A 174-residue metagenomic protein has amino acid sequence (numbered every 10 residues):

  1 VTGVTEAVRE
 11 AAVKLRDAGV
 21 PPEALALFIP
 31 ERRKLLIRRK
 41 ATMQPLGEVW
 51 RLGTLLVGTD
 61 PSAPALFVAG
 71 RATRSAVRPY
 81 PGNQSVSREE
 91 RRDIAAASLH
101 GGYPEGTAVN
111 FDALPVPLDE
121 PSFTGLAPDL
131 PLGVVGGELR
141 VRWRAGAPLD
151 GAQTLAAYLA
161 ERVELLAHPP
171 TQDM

Functional and structural regions predicted by a protein language model:
V1, A7, K14, S98-M174: Low-complexity intrinsically disordered segments
V1-P45: N-terminal domain-onset segments
A18, F28-E31, L55, R162 (+1 more regions): Low-complexity, intrinsically disordered/propeptide-like segments
P21, A26, E31, G58 (+2 more regions): A generic structural micro-environment signature that highlights single residues at secondary-structure boundaries
A24-L27, E31, A76, Y80-G82 (+1 more regions): Generic preference for flexible, low-structure residues
R33, R38, G82-V86, L159-E161 (+1 more regions): Generic alpha-helical propensity signal that fires on short helical segments and nearby coil/disordered stretches
M43-L99: Aromatic- and glycine-enriched beta-alpha-beta binding-site module
